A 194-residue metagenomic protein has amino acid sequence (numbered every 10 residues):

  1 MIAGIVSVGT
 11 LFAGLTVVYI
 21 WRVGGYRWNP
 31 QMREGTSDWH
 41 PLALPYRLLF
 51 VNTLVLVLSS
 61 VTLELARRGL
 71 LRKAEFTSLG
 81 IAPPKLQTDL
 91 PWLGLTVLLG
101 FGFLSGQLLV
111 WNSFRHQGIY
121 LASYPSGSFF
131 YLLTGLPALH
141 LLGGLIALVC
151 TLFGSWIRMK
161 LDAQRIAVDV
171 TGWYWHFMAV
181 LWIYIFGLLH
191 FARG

Functional and structural regions predicted by a protein language model:
M1-G194: ...captures the hydrophobic TM-helix bundle architecture rather than a specific catalytic motif, and can also fire on
